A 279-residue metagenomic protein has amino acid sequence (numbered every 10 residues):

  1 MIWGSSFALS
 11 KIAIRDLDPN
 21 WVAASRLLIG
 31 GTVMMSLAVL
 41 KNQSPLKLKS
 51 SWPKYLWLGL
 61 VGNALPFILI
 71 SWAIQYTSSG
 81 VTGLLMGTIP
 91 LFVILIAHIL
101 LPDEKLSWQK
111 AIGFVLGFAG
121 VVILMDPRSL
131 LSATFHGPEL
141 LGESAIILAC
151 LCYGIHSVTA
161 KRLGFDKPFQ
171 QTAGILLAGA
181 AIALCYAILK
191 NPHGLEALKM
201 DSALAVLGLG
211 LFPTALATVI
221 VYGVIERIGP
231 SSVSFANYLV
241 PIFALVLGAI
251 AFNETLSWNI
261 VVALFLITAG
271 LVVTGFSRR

Functional and structural regions predicted by a protein language model:
M1-T32, S78-G80, I155-G179, P192 (+2 more regions): Juxtamembrane helix-loop-helix junctions in multi-pass membrane proteins
I2, S6-S10, M35-M86, V122-I123 (+1 more regions): Specific transmembrane alpha-helical segments of multi-pass solute transporters/efflux pumps, especially DMT/EamA
S5, L9-I12, D16, G30-L48 (+6 more regions): Membrane-interface helix-cap regions at the ends of transmembrane helices in multi-pass membrane proteins
A13, V22, R26, A73 (+6 more regions): Hydrophobic/aromatic residues within transmembrane alpha-helices of multi-pass small-molecule transporters
A23-S25, N63, F67, T82-T88 (+2 more regions): Helix-helix packing/entry segments at the starts of transmembrane helices
M34, L56, T88, I96 (+4 more regions): Hydrophobic transmembrane alpha-helices of multi-pass small-molecule transport proteins
M34, V93-L95, I99, L131-N191 (+2 more regions): Transmembrane alpha-helical segments that form core, pore/gating elements of small-molecule transporters/exporters
S50-L58, K105-F118, D166-L176, G229: Cytoplasmic-side transmembrane-helix entry/capping segments in multi-pass membrane proteins
